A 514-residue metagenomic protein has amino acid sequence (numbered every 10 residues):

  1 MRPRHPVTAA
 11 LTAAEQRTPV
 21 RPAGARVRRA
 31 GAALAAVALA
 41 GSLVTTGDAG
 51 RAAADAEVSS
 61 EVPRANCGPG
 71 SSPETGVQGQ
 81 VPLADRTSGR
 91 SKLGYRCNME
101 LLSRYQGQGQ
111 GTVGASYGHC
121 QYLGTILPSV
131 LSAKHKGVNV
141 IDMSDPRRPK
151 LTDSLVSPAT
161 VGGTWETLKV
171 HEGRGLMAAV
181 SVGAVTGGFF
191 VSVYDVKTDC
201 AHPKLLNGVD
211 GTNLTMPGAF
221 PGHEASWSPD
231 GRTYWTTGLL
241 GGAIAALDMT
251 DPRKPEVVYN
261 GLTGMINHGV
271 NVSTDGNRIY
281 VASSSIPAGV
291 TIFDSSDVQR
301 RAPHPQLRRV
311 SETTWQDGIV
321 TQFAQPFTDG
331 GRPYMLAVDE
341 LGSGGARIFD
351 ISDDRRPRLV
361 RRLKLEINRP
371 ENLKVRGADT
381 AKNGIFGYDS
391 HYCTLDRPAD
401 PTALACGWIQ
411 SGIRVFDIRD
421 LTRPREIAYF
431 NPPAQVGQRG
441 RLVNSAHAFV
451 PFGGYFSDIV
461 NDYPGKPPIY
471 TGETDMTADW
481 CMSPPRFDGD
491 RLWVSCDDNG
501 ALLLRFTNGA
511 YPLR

Functional and structural regions predicted by a protein language model:
R2-A54: Secretory targeting and sorting signals
L34, L43, A53-R514: Feature marking well-ordered beta-strand scaffolds used for ligand recognition
